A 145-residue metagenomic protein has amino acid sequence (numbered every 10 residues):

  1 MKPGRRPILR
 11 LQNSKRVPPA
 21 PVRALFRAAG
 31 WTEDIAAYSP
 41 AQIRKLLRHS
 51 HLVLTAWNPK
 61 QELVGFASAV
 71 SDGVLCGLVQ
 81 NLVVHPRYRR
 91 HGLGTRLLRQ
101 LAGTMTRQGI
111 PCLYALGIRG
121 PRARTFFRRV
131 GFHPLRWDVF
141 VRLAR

Functional and structural regions predicted by a protein language model:
M1-Y38: Short amphipathic alpha-helix that is part of the acyltransferase structural core
V17, V74, P121-R122: Short alpha-helical
A41-K60, V64-V83: A conserved beta-strand-loop-helix scaffold within acyl/acetyltransferase catalytic domains
L75, P111, H133: Short acidic/polar active-site loop segments enriched in Thr and Asp
V84, R90-G103: Conserved acetyl-CoA-binding loop-helix of GNAT-fold acetyltransferases
M105-I118: Conserved GNAT acetyl-CoA-binding A-motif
Y114-L116, R128, H133-R145: Conserved catalytic-core motifs of GNAT/GCN5-like acyltransferases
